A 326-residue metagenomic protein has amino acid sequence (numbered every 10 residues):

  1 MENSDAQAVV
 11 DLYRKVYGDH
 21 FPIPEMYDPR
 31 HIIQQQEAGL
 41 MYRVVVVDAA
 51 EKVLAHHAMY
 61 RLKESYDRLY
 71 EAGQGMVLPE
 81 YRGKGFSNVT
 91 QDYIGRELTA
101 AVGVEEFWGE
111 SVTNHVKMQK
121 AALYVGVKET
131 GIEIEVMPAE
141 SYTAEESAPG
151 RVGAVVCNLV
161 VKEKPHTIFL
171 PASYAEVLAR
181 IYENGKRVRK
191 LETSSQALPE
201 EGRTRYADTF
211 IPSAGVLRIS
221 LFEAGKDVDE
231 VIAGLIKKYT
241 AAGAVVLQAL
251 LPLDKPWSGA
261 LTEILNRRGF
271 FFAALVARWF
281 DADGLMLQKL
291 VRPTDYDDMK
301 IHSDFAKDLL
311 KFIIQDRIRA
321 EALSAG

Functional and structural regions predicted by a protein language model:
E2-V16, P165-L198, R203, D295-I313: A short, well-structured alpha-helix characteristic of acyl/acetyltransferase catalytic modules
N3-E80, S111-V112, R203-D229, I236-T240 (+2 more regions): A conserved beta-strand-loop-helix scaffold within acyl/acetyltransferase catalytic domains
V77-P79, G83-L98, E106-G109, V228-K237: Conserved acetyl-CoA-binding loop-helix of GNAT-fold acetyltransferases
L98-V112, A242-P252: Conserved GNAT acetyl-CoA-binding A-motif
E110, G126-E146, F271-A282: Conserved catalytic-core motifs of GNAT/GCN5-like acyltransferases
K120-A122, L265: Conserved active-site tyrosine of GNAT-family acetyltransferases
M137-P171, D281-L309: C-terminal "cap" of GNAT-fold acetyltransferases
A175-A274, R278: Non-catalytic interaction/regulatory modules that flank or connect domains
